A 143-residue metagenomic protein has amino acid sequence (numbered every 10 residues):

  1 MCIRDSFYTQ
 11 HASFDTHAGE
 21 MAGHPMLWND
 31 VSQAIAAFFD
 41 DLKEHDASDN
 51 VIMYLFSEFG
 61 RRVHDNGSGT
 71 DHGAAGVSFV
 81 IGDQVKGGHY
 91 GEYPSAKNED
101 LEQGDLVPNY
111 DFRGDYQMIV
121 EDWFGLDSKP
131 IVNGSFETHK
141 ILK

Functional and structural regions predicted by a protein language model:
M1-I3: Short, small-residue-biased leader/transition segments that mark boundaries at the very start of proteins
D5-Y8: Active-site regions of oxyanion-processing enzymes, predominantly non-cytosolic
S13-K143: Feature marks hydrolase-like catalytic cores characterized by long aromatic- and Gly/Pro-rich stretches
